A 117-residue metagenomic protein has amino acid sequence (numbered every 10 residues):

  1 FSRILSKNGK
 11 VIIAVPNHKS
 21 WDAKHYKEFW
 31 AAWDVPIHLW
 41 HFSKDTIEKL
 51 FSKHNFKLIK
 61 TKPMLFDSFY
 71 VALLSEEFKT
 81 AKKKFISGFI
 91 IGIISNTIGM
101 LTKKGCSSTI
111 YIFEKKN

Functional and structural regions predicted by a protein language model:
F1: Class I S-adenosylmethionine-dependent transferase superfamily signal
I4, K10-E114: S-adenosyl-L-methionine-dependent methyltransferase catalytic module, highlighting the catalytic core
